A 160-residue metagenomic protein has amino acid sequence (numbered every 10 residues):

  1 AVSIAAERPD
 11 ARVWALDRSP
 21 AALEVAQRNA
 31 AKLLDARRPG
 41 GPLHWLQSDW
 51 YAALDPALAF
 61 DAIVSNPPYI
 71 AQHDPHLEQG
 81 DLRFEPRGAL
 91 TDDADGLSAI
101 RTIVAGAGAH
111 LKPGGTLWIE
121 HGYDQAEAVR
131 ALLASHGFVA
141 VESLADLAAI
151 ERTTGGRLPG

Functional and structural regions predicted by a protein language model:
A1-H76: Conserved SAM/SAH cofactor-binding pocket of Class I
A1-I4, A26, N66, D81 (+4 more regions): Residue-level signal for inorganic ion chemistry
R8, A94-R157: Conserved Class I SAM-dependent methyltransferase catalytic core
A21, V25, S65, E85 (+2 more regions): Residue-level signal for the nucleotide or nucleotide-sugar donor/cofactor binding architecture
H44-L46, G88, E142: Structural signal for short hydrophobic segments within the conserved structured cores of catalytic domains across
Y69-A99: Mobile active-site "lid"/loop adjacent to the S-adenosyl-L-methionine
